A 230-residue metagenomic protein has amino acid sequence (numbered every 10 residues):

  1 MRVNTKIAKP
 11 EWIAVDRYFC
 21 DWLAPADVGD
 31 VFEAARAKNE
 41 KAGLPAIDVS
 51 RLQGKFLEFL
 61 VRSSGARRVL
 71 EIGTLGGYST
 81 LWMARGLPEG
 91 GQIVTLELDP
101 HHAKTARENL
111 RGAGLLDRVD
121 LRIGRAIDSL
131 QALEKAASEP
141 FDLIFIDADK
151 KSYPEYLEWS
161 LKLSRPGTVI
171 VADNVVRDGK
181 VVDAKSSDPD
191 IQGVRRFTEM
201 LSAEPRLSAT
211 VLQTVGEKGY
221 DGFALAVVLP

Functional and structural regions predicted by a protein language model:
M1-F145, K150-V171, V175-P230: A short alpha-helical cap/connector motif
